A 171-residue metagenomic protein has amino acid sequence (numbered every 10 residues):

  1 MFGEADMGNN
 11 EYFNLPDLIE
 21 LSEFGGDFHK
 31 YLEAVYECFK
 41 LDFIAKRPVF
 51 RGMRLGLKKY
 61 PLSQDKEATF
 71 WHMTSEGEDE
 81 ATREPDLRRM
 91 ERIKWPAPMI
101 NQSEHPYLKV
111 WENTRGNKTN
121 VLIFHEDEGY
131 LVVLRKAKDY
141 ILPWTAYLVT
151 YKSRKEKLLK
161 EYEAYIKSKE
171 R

Functional and structural regions predicted by a protein language model:
M1-R171: Ribonuclease/tRNase effector modules and their secretory precursors
